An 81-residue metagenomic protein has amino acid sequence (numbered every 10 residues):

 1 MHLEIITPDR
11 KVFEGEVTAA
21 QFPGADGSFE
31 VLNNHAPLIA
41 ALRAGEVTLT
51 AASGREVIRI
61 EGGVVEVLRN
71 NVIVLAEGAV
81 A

Functional and structural regions predicted by a protein language model:
H2-A81: Compact, glycine-rich, soluble single-domain proteins
